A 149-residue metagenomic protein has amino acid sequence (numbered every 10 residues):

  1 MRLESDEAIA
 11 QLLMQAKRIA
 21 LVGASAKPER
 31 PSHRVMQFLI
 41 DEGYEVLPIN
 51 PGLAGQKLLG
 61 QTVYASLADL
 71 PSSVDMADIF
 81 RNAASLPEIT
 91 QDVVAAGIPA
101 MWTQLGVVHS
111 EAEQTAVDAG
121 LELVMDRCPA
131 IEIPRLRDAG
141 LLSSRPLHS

Functional and structural regions predicted by a protein language model:
M1-Q15: Short N-terminal or domain-adjacent regulatory/targeting segments
M1-S5, Q56-V74, D78-P87: Glycine-rich, highly charged phosphate/nucleotide-binding loops
K27-R30, M36-K57: NAD(P)-binding Rossmann-fold cofactor-contacting core
E42-Y44, A96-M101, A119-L121: A short helix->loop->beta-strand "cap" motif at the edges of active sites that frequently abuts
S85-Q104: Rossmann-fold NAD(P) dinucleotide-binding segment
L105-I131: Rossmann-fold NAD(P)-binding glycine/threonine-rich loop
E132-S149: A charged, well-structured terminal subsegment
